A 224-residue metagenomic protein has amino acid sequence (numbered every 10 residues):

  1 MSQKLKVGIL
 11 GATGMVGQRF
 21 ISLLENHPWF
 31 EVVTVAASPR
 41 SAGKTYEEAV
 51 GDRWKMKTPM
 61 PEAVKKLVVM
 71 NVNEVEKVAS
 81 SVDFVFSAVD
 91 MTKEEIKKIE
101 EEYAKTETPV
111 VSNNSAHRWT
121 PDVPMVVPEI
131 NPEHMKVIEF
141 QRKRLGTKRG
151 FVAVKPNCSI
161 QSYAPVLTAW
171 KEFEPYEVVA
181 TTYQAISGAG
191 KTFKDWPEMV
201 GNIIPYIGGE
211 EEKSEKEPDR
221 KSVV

Functional and structural regions predicted by a protein language model:
M1-Y206: N-terminal Rossmann-like NAD(P) cofactor-binding subdomain of oxidoreductases, focused on the glycine-rich
R19, A169, K213-R220: Amphipathic alpha-helical segments that form well-ordered structural scaffolds and often line/cohere around active
I203-K216: Long hydrophobic alpha-helical segments that form multi-pass transmembrane helix bundles in integral membrane proteins
V223: Conserved small/polar residues in nucleotide/adenosyl-binding loops
